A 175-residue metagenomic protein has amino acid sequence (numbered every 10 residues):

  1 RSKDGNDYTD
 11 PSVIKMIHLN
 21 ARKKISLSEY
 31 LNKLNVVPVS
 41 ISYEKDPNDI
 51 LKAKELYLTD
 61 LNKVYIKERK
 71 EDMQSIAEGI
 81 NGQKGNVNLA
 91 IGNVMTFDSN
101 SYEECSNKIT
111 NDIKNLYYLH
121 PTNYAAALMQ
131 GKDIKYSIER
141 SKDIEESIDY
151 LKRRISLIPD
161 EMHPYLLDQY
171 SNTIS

Functional and structural regions predicted by a protein language model:
S2-S175: Membrane-interfacial terminal anchoring regions of lipid-handling membrane enzymes
